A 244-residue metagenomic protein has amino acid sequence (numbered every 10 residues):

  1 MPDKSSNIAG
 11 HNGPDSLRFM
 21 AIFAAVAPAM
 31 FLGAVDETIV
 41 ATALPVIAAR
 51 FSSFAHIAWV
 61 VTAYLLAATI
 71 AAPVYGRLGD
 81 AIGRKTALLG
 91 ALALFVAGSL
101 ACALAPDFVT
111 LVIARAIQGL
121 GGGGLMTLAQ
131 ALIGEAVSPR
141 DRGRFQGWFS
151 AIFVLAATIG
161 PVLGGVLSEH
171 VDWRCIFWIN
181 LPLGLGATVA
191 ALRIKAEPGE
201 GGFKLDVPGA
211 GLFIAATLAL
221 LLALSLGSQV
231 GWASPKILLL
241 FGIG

Functional and structural regions predicted by a protein language model:
P2-R193: Transmembrane-helix bundle of Major Facilitator Superfamily
E169-G244: Hydrophobic transmembrane-helix bundles of small-molecule transporters
